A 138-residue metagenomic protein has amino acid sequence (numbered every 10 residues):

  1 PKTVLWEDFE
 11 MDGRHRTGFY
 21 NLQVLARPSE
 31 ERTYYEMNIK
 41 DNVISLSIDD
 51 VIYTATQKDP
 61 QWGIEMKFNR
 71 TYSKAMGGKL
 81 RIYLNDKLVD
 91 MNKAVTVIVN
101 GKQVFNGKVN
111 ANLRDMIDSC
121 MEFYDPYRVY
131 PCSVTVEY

Functional and structural regions predicted by a protein language model:
P1-Y138: Alpha/beta-hydrolase-fold serine-hydrolase catalytic core, especially in secreted/extracellular enzymes
